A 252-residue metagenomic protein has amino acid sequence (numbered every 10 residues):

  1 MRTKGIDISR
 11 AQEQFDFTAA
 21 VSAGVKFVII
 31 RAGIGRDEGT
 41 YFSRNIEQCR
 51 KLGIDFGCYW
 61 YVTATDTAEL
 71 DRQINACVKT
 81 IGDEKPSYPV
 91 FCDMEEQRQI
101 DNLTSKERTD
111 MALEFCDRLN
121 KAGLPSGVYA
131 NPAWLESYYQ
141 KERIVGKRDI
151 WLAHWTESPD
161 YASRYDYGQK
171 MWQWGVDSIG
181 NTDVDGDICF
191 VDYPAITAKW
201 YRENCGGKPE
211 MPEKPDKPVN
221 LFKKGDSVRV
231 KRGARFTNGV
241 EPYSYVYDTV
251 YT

Functional and structural regions predicted by a protein language model:
M1-P125: Substrate-binding cleft of extracellular glycoside hydrolase catalytic domains
M1-R10, A19-S22, E142-E213: Functionally critical loop-and-helix segments that line ligand-binding/catalytic clefts of soluble enzyme domains
G35, C77, P132-W134, F236-Y247: Peptidoglycan cell-wall recognition and remodeling modules
W60, A130, H154: Short beta-strand/turn micro-motifs composed of small residues that flank or help shape donor/cofactor-binding pockets
E69-R72, W134-V145: Glycine-rich, charge-decorated loop segments at or immediately adjacent to ligand/cofactor-binding or catalytic sites
Q97, A133-E136, W155-P159, V176-I179 (+1 more regions): Short Gly/Pro-enriched loop/turn and capping motifs at secondary-structure junctions
L119-S137: Aromatic-lined carbohydrate-recognition surfaces of secreted/lumenal glycan-active proteins
E213-T252: Beta-loop motif signature
